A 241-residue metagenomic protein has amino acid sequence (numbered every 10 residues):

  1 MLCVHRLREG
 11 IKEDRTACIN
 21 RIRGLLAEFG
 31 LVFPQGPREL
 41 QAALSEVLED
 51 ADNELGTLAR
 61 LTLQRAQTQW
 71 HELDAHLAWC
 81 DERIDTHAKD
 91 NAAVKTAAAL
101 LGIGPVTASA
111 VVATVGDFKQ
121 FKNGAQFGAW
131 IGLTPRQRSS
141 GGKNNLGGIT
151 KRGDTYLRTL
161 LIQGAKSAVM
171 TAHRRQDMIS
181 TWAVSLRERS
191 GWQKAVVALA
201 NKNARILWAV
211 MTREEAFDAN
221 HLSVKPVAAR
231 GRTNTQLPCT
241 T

Functional and structural regions predicted by a protein language model:
M1-T96, Q176, V224-P226: Glycine-rich, often acidic, oxyanion-interacting loops/wings at catalytic, nucleic-acid, or phospho-protein interfaces
L2-H5, T16-R23, Q41-A42, R60 (+7 more regions): Non-catalytic, well-ordered alpha-helical scaffold segments
C18-I19, A78-C80, G116-Q120, K166-Q176 (+1 more regions): Short helix-capping/linker segments at secondary-structure and domain boundaries
L25, H76, C80-R83, H87 (+6 more regions): Generic, well-ordered alpha-helical scaffold segments in large soluble proteins
A27, L31-A51, K119, I131 (+1 more regions): HhH-family (HhH-GPD) DNA N-glycosylase catalytic core used in base-excision repair
T96-A99, P105-W192, A228-A229: Phosphate-backbone recognition surface of nucleic-acid-processing proteins
G142, S180-T241: Low-complexity, acidic/Ser/Thr- and charged residue-rich accessory regions of DNA metabolism proteins
